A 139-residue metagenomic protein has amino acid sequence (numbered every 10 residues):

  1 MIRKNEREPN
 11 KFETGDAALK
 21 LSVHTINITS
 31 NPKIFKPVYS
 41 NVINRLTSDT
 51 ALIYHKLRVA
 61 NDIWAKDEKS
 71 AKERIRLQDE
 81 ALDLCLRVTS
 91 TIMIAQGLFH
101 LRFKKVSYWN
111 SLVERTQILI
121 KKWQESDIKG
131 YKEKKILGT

Functional and structural regions predicted by a protein language model:
M1-T139: Amphipathic alpha-helical assembly/interaction segments
